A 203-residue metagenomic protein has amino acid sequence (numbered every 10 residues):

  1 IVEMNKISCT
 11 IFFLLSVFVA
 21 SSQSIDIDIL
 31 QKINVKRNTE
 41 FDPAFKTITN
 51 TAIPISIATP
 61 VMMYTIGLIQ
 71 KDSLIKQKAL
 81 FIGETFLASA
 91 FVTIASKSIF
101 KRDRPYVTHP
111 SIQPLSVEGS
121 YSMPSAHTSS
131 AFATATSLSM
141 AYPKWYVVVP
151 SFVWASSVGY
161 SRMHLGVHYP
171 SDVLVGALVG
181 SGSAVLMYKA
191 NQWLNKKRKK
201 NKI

Functional and structural regions predicted by a protein language model:
I1-I25: Bacterial Sec-dependent N-terminal signal peptides
F18-V61, A95-S120: N-terminal transmembrane-helix/juxtamembrane module of multi-pass inner/ER membrane proteins
K36, D72, S98-V107, A190-N201: Membrane-interface elements of multi-pass transporters and channels
E40, S73-Q77, P143-V147: Membrane-helix interface segments
P60, I82, F86-A90, A177 (+1 more regions): Alpha-helical transmembrane spans of integral membrane proteins, capturing the lipid-embedded, hydrophobic core of TM
I66-F91: Interfacial segments of alpha-helical transmembrane regions
E84-I99, V148-S161: Small-polar-interrupted transmembrane alpha-helices in polytopic inner-membrane proteins
P110-I203: Membrane-embedded catalytic cores of phosphoryl/pyrophosphoryl-handling enzymes
